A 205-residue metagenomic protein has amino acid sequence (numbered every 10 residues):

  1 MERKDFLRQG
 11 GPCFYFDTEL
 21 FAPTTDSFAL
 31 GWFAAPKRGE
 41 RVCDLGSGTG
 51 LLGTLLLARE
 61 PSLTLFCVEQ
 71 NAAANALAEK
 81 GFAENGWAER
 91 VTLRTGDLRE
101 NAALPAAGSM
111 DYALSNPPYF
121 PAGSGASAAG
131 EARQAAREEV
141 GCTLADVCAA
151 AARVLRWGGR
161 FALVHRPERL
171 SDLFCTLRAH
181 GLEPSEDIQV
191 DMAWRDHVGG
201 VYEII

Functional and structural regions predicted by a protein language model:
E2-R41, S47-R59: SAM-dependent Rossmann-like transferase core, predominantly class I methyltransferases with a strong bias toward
C13, T64, R90-T92, E183-E186: Conserved beta-strand segments of alpha/beta enzyme cores
Y15, E19, P23, G141-G199: Conserved Class I SAM-dependent methyltransferase catalytic core
T25-W32, A76, G96, C142-A149: Short, contiguous clusters of charged residues that form electrostatic/catalytic patches at enzyme active sites, used
G31, A129-A132, A179-H180: Glycine-rich, phosphate-binding/catalytic loops in enzymes
F33-A126: Conserved SAM/SAH cofactor-binding pocket of Class I
P117-D146: Mobile active-site "lid"/loop adjacent to the S-adenosyl-L-methionine
G199-I205: Short hydrophobic/aromatic beta-strand or adjacent loop that forms the aromatic wall/cage of a ligand/substrate-binding
